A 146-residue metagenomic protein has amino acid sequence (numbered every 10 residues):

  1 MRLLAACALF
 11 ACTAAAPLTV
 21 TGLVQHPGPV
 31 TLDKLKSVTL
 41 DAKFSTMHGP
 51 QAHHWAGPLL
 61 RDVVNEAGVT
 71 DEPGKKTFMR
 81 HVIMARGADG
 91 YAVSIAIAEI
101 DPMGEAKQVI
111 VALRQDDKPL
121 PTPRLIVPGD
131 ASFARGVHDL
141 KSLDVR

Functional and structural regions predicted by a protein language model:
M1-L3, L120: General helical secondary-structure elements
L3-A11: Sec-dependent N-terminal signal peptides
C12-R146: N-terminal intrinsically disordered, low-complexity segments enriched in P/E/S/T
